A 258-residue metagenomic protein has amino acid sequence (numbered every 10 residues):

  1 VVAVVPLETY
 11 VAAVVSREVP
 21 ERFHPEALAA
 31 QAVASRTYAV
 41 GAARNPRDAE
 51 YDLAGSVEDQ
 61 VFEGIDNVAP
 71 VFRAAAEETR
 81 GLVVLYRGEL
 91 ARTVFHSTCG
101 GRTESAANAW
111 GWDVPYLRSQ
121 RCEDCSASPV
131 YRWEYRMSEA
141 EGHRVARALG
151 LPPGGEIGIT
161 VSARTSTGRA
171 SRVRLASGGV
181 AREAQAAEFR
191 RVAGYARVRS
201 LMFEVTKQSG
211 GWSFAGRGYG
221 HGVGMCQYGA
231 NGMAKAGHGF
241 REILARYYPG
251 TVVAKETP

Functional and structural regions predicted by a protein language model:
V1-P258: Conserved, single-site charged/polar hotspot
